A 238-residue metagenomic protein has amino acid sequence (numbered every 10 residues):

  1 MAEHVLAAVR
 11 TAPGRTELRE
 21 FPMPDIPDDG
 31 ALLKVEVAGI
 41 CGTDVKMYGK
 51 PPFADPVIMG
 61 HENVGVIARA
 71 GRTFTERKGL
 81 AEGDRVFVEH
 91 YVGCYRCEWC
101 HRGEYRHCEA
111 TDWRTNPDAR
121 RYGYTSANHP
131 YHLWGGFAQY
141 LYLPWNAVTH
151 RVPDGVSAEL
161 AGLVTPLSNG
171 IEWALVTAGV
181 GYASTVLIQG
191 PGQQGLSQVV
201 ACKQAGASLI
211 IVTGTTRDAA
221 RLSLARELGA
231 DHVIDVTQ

Functional and structural regions predicted by a protein language model:
V5, D84, A183-S184, S208: Nucleotide donor/acceptor-binding cores
T11, P22-M23, A54-G60, N128-L133 (+1 more regions): Short Gly/Pro-enriched turn/cap motifs at secondary-structure boundaries
A12-G14, P27: Residue-level recognition of beta-strand termini and adjacent short loop/turns
P24-A38, P51-H101, Y105-R106, P153-G155: Glycine-rich beta-strand-centered segment in the early N-terminal region that forms part of a ligand/cofactor-binding
R96-Q189: NAD(P)H dinucleotide-binding glycine-rich loop of Rossmann-like/cofactor-binding domains, especially the beta1-alpha1
N169, Q194, R217: Hydrophobic/small residue at the entry helix of a nucleotide-binding pocket
I188-P191, K203-Q238: Adenosine-nucleotide cofactor-binding segment
